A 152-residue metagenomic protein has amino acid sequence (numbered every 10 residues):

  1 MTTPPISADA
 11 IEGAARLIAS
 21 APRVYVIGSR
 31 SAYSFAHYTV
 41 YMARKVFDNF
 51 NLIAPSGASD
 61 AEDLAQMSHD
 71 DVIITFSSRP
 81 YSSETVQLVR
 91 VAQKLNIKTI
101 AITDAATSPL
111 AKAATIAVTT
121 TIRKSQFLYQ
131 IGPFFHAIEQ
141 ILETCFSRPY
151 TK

Functional and structural regions predicted by a protein language model:
M1-T2, T144: Residues that form generic nucleotide/phosphate-binding pockets
T2-S20: A short, well-structured juxtamembrane/interface segment
P22-Y150: Glycine-rich phosphate-binding loops that contact phosphosugars or nucleotide phosphates
